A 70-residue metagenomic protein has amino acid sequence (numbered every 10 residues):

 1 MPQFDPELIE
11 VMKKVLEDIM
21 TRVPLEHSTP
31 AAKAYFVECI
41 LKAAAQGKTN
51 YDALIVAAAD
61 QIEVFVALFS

Functional and structural regions predicted by a protein language model:
M1-S70: Charged, amphipathic alpha-helical regulatory modules used for macromolecular assembly or allosteric control
